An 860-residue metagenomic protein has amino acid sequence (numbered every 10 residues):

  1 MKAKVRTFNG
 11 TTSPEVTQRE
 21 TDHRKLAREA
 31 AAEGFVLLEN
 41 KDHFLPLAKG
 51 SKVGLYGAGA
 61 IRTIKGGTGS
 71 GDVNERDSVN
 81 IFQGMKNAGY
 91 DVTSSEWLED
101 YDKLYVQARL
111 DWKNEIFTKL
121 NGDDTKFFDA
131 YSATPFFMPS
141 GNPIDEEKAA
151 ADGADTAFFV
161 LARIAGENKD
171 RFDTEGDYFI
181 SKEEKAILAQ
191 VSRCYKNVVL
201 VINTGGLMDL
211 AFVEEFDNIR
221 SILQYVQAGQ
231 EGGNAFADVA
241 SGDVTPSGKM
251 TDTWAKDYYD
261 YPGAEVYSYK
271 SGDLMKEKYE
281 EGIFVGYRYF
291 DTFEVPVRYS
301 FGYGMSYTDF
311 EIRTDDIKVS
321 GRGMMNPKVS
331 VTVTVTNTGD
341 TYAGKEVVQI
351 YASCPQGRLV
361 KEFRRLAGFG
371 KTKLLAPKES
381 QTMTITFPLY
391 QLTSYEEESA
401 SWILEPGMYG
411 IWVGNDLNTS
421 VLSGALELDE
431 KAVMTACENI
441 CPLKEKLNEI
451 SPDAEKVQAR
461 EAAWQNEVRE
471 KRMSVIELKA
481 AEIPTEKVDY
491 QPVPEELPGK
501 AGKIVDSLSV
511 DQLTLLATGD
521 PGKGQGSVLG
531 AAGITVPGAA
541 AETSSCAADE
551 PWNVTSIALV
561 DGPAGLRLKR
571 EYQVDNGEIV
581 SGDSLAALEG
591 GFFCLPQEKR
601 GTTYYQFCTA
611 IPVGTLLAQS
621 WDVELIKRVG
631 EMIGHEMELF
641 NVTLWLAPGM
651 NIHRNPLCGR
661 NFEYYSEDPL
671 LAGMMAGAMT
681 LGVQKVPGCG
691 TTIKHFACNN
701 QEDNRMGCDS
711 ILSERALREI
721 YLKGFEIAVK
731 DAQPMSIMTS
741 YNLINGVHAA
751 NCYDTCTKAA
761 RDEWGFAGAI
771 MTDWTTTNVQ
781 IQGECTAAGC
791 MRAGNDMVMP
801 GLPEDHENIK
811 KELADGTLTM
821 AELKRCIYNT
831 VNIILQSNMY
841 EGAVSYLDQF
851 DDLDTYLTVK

Functional and structural regions predicted by a protein language model:
M1-S394, I403-L417, A436-K860: Glycoside hydrolase catalytic-domain context in secreted enzymes
A400: Extracellular/periplasmic metallocenter environments
T419-A436: Short beta-strand elements
